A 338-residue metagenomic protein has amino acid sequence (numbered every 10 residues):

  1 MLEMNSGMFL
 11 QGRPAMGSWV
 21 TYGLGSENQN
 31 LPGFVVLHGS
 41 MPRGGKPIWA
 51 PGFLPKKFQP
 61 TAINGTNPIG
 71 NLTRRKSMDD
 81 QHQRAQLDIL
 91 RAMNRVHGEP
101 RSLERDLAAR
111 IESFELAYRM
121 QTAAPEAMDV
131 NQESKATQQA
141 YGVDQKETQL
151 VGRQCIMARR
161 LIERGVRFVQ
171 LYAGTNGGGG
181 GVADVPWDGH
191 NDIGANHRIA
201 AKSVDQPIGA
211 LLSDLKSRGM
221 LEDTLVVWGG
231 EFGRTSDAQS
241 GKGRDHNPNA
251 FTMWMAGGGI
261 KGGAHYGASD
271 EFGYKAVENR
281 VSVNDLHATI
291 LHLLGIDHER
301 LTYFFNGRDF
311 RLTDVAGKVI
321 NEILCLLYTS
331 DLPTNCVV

Functional and structural regions predicted by a protein language model:
M1-L327: Ligand-binding pockets and gating/stacking loops
Y328-T334: Conserved small/polar residues in nucleotide/adenosyl-binding loops
